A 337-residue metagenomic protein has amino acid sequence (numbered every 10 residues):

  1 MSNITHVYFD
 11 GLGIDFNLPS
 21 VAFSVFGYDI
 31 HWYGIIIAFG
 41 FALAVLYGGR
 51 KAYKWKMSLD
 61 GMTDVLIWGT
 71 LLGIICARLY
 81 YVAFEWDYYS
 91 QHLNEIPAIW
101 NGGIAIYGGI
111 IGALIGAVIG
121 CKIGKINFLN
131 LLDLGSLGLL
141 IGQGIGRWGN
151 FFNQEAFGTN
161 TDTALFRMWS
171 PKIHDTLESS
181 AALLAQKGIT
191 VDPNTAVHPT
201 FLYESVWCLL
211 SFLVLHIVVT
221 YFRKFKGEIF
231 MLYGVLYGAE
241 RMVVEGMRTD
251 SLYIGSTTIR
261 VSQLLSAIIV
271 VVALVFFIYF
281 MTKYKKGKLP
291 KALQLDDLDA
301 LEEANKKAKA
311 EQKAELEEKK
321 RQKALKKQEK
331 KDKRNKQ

Functional and structural regions predicted by a protein language model:
M1-Q337: A feature for loop-to-transmembrane-helix boundaries and adjacent hydrophobic helices in multi-pass integral membrane
